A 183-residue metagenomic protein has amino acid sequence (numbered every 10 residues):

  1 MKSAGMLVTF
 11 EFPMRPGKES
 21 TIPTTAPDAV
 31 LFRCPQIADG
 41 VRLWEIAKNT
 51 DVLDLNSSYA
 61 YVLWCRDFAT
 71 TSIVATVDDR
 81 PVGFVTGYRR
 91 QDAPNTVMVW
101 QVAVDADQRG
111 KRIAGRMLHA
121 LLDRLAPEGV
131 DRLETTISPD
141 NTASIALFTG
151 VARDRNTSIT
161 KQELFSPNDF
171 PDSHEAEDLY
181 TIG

Functional and structural regions predicted by a protein language model:
M1-K18: N-terminal amphipathic/basic-hydrophobic helices that include classical n-h-c signal peptides and signal-anchor
A29-L43: A short beta-loop-alpha structural element at the N-terminal edge of CoA-dependent acyl/N-acetyltransferase catalytic
A38, E45-T96, W100, D105 (+1 more regions): Acetyl-CoA-dependent GNAT
Q101-R109, I137-S138: A short, internal acetyl-CoA/4′-phosphopantetheine-binding micro-motif in the GNAT/acyltransferase core
V104, G110-R124, A146, G150: Conserved acetyl-CoA-binding loop-helix of GNAT-fold acetyltransferases
G115, P139-K161: Conserved active-site alpha-helix within GNAT-family acetyltransferase domains
L125-P139: Conserved GNAT acetyl-CoA-binding A-motif
R155-G183: C-terminal "cap" of GNAT-fold acetyltransferases
